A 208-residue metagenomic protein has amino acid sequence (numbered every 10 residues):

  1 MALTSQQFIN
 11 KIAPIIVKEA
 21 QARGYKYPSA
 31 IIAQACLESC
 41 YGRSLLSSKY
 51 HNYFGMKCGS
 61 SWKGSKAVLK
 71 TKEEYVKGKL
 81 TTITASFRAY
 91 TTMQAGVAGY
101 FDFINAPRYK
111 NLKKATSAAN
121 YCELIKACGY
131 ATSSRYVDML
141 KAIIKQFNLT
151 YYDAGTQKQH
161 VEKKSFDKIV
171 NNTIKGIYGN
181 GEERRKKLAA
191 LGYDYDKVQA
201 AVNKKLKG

Functional and structural regions predicted by a protein language model:
M1-K164, K168: Catalytic cores of secreted/periplasmic lytic hydrolases that degrade extracellular macromolecules
I144, L149-A154, L191-G208: Repeat-associated, polar segments at repeat-unit boundaries in modular proteins
S165-I169, R184, V198: Cysteine-rich, disulfide-stabilized extracellular repeat modules
I174-R185, Y193-Y195: Extracytoplasmic Gram-positive cell-surface binding/anchoring modules and repeats
